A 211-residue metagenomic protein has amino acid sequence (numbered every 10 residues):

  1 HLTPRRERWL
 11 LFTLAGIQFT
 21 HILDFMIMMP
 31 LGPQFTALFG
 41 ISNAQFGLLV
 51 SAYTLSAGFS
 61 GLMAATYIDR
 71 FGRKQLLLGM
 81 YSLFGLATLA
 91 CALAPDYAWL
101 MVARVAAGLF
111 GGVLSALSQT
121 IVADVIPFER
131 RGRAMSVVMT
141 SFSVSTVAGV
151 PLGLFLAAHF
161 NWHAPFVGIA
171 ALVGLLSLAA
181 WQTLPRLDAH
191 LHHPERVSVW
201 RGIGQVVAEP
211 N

Functional and structural regions predicted by a protein language model:
H1-P4, P185-N211: Juxtamembrane intracellular "pre-TM" segments in multi-pass secondary transporters
W9-N43: Extracytoplasmic
M26, T54-L62, T146-V147: Residue-level signature of mid-helix packing/kink "hotspots" within the transmembrane helices of 12-pass Major
Q34, L62-T66, F155: Membrane-interface helix termini in secondary transporters
F59-P95: Conserved MFS/SLC helix-loop-helix module at the cytosolic interface between two early adjacent transmembrane helices
A87, A98-A106: Paired small-residue
A103-S141: Cytoplasmic helix-loop-helix junction between adjacent transmembrane helices in 12-TM secondary transporters
V137-W181: Helix-loop-helix hairpin linking two adjacent transmembrane segments in secondary transporters
